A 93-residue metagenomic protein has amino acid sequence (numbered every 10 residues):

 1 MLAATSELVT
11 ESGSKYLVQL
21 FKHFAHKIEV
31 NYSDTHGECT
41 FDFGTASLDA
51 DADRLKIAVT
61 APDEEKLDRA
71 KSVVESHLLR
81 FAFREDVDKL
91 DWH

Functional and structural regions predicted by a protein language model:
M1-S14: Terminal, regulation- and interaction-focused segments at domain boundaries
A3, D34-E38, A52-K56: A generic structural signal for beta-strand entry/edge sites
S6-L8, L20, I57: A structural signal for short, well-ordered beta-strand segments
V9, N31-S33, D49-D51, S72 (+1 more regions): Charged, terminal alpha-helix-loop-beta segments that serve as non-catalytic nucleic-acid engagement and/or assembly
G13-A25: Amphipathic alpha-helical segments
H26-A46: Ser/Thr-rich, low-complexity intrinsically disordered terminal regions
D42, A46-A61: Beta-strand/loop substructures that line and gate deep hydrophobic ligand-binding cavities in soluble
V59-H93: C-terminal structural segments of small proteins and small subunits
